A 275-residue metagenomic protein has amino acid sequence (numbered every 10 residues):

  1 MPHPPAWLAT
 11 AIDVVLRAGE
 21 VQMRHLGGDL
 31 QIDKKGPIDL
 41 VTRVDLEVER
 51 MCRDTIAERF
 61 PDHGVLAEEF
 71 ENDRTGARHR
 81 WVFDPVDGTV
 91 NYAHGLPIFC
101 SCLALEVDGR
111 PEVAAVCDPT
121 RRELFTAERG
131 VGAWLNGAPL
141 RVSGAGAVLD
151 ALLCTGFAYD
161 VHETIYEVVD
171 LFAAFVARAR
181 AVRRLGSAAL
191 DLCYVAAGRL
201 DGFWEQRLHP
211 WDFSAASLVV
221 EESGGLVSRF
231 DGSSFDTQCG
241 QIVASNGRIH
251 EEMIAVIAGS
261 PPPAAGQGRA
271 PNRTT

Functional and structural regions predicted by a protein language model:
M1-V86, S234, R248-A255, P262-T275: N-terminal subdomain of lithium-sensitive/metallo-dependent phosphomonoesterases centered on the IMPase/IPPase/PAP
A11, V15-A18, A114, A133 (+2 more regions): Small-residue (primarily alanine) positions within well-ordered alpha-helices, especially packing/interaction faces
A18, Q22, D45, I56 (+7 more regions): Residue-level signal for inorganic ion chemistry
D33, D73-T75, D108, T126 (+2 more regions): Solvent-exposed alpha-helices and their adjacent loops that cap or buttress functional pockets in soluble metabolic
L46, R50, E69, P85-G88 (+6 more regions): Generic detector of well-ordered alpha-helical packing
T75-W134, L149: DPxDG-like acidic metal-binding loop motif
R141-T275: An extended, acidic
